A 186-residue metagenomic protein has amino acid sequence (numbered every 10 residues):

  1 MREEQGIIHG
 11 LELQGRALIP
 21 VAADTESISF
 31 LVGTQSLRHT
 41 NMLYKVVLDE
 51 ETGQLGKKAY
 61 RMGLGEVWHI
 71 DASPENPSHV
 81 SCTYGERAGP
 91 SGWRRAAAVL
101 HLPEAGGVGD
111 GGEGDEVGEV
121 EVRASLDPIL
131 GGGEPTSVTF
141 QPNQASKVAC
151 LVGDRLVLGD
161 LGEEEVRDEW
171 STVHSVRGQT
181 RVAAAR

Functional and structural regions predicted by a protein language model:
M1-G10, I19-R61, G85-E121, G162-V166: Beta-propeller domains
I7-L18, Y60-V67, L130-P135, Q179-R181: Repeat-based blade/solenoid architectures
P20-S27, D71-P77, V138-A145, A184-R186: Loop/turn segments within WD40 beta-propeller blades
F30, H79-V80, V148: Hydrophobic beta-strand positions that form the internal "hydrophobic ladder" of WD40/Gbeta-like beta-propeller blades
H39, E75-N76, Y84-G85, W93 (+2 more regions): Short loop/turn segments that connect beta-strands within the blades of beta-propeller domains, predominantly WD40
T52-R87, E119-P135: Blade-loop segments of beta-propeller domains
S91-S146, D154-R155, G162-V182: Asp-box/WD-like beta-propeller blade repeats and closely related beta-sheet repeat scaffolds
